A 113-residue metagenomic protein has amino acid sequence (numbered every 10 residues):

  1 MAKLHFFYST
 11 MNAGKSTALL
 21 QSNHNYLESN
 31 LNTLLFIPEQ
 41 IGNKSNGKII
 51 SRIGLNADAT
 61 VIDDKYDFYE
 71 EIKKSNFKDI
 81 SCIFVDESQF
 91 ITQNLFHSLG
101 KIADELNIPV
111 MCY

Functional and structural regions predicted by a protein language model:
M1-F6, I80-S81, A103: A generic short-segment signal for beta-strand/edge and adjacent turn/coil regions
M1-K74: Conserved P-loop
S22, S98-L106: Catalytic-core regions built around general acid/base machinery
S29, D79, E105-L106: Helix C-cap/helix->beta junction micro-motif
F84-V85: Hydrophobic residues in beta-strands of the RecA-like P-loop NTPase core, especially within AAA+ ATPase
S88-L99: Conserved ATPase-coupling elements of RecA-like P-loop NTPase cores
I108-Y113: Structural recognition of the conserved hydrophobic beta-strand(s) that form the central parallel beta-sheet of P-loop
